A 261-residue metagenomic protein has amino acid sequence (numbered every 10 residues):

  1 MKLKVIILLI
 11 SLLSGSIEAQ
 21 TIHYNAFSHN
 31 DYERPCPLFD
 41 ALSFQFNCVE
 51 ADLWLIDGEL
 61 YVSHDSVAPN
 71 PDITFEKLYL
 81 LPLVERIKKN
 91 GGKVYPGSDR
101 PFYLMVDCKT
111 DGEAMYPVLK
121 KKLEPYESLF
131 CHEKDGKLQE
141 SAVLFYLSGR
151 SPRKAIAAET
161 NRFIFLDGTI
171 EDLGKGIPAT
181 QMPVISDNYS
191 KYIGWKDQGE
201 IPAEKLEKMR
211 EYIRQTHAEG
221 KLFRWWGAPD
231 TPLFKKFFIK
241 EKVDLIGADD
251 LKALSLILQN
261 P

Functional and structural regions predicted by a protein language model:
M1-T21: Bacterial Sec-dependent N-terminal signal peptides
A19-P261: Phosphate-group recognition and catalysis centered on beta-loop-alpha active-site segments
